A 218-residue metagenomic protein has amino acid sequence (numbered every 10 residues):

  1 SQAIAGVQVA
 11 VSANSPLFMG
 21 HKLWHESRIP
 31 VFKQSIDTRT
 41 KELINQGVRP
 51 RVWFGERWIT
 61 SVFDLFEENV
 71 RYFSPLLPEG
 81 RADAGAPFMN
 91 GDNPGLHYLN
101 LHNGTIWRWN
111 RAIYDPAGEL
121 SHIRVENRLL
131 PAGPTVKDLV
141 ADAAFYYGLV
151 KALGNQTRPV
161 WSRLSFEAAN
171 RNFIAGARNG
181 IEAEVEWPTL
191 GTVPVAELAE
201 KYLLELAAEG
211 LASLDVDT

Functional and structural regions predicted by a protein language model:
S1-A5, A141-L153: Short amphipathic C-terminal alpha-helix that caps PH/PH-like domains
S1-P131, T157-W161: Loop-rich catalytic cores of soluble enzymes, especially ATP-dependent carboxylate-amine ligases and other
T60, Y72-L96, G154-T218: Cationic, histidine-enriched alpha-helical/coil surfaces that engage anionic ligands
L101, W107-E126, L139-A143, R163 (+1 more regions): A glycine-rich, aromatic-flanked flexible loop/lid motif
N103, V140, E197, K201: Electropositive phosphate-/nucleotide-binding environments in soluble metabolic enzymes
V125, A144-G148, E205: Feature representing long, continuous alpha-helical segments
V125-P134, E186-T192: Glycine- and acidic
V136-L139, R158-P159: Extended hydrophobic-aromatic, low-complexity segments
